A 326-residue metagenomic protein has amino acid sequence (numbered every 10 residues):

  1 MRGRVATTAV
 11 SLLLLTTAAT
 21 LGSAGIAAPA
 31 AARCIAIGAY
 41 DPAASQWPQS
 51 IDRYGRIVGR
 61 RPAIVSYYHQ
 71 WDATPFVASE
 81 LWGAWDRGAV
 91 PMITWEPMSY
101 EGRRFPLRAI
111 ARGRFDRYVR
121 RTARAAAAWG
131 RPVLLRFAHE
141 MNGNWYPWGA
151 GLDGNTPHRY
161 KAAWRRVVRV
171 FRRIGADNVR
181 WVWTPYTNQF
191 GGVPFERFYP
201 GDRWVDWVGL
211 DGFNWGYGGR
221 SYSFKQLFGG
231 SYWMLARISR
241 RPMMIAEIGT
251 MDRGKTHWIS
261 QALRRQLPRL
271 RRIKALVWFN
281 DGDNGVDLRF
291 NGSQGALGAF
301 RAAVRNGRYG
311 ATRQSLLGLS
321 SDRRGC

Functional and structural regions predicted by a protein language model:
M1-P29: Secretory targeting and sorting signals
A30-A73, L317-S321: Boundary/entry segment of secreted carbohydrate-active catalytic domains
R33-P42, P242-C326: Substrate-binding cleft of secreted/luminal carbohydrate-active enzymes
I51-R60, T74-I93, R121-G130, F198-R203 (+2 more regions): Acidic (Asp/Glu)-rich catalytic clusters
R60-Q70, F195-Y222, M244, F279-D281: Aromatic- and acid-rich polysaccharide-binding/catalytic face of secreted or lumenal carbohydrate-active enzymes
V77-E96, R203-G254: Glycoside hydrolase catalytic-domain groove-lining segments
V77-W183, F279, N291-S293, F300-V304 (+2 more regions): Substrate-binding cleft of extracellular glycoside hydrolase catalytic domains
W164, V168-P194, R240-R253, W278-D281: Aromatic-lined carbohydrate-recognition surfaces of secreted/lumenal glycan-active proteins
